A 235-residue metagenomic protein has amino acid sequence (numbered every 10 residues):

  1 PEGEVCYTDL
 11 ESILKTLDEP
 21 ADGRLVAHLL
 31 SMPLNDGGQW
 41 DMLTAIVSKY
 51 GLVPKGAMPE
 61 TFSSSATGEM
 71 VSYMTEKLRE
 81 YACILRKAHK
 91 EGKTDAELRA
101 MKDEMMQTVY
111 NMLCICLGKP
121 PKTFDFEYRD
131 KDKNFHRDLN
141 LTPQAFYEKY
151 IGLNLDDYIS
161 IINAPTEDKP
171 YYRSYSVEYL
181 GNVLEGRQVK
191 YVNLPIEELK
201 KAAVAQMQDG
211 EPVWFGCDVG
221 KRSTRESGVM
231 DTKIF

Functional and structural regions predicted by a protein language model:
P1-D218, S223-M230, F235: Catalytic-core signature of thiol
